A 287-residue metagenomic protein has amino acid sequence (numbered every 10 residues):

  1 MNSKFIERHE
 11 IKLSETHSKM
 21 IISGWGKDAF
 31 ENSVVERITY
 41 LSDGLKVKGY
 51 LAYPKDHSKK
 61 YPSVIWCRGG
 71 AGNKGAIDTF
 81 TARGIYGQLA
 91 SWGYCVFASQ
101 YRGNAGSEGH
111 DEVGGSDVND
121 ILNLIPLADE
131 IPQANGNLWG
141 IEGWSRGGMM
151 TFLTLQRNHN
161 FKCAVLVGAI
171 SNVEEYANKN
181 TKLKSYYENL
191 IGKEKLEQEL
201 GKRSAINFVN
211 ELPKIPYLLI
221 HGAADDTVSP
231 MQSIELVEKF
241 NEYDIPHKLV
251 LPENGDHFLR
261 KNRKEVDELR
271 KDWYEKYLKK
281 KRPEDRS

Functional and structural regions predicted by a protein language model:
L13-S58: N-terminal cap/lid segment of alpha/beta-hydrolase-fold proteins
H57-Y61, W66-G109: Short substrate-entry loop that stabilizes the transition state in hydrolases
R68, I234-S287: C-terminal catalytic histidine-bearing segment of alpha/beta-hydrolase fold enzymes
A76, A169, V173-K214: Mobile cap/lid helix-loop segments that gate and shape the active-site cleft of serine hydrolases
E112-P132: Alpha/beta-hydrolase active-site loop
Q133-S145: Alpha/beta-hydrolase fold nucleophile elbow
G148-H159: Short glycine-enriched nucleophile-adjacent loop and the immediately C-terminal alpha-helix near the catalytic center
L212-P213, L219-H221, D225: Short beta-strand/loop motif that positions the catalytic acidic residue of the alpha/beta-hydrolase fold
